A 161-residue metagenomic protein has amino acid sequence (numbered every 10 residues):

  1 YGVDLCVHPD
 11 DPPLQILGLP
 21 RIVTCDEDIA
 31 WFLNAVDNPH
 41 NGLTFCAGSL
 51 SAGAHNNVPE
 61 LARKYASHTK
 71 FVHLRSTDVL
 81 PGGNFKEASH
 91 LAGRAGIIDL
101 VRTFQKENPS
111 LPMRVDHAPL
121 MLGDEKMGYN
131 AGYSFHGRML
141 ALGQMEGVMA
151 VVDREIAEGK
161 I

Functional and structural regions predicted by a protein language model:
D4, L14-I161: Histidine-acidic metal/acid-base catalytic patches
D11: Helix-loop segments that flank and shape redox-cofactor active sites
